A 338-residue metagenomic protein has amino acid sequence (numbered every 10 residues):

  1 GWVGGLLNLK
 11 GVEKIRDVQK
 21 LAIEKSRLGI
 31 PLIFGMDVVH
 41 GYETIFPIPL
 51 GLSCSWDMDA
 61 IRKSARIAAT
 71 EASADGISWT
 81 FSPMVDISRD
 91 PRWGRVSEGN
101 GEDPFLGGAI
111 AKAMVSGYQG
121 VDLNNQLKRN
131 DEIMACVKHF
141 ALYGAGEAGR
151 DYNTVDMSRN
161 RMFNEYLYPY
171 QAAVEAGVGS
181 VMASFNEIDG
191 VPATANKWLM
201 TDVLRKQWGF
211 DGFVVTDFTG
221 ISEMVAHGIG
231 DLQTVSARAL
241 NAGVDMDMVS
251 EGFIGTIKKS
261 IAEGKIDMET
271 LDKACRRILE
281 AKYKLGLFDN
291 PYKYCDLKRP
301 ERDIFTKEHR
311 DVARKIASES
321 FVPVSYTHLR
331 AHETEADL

Functional and structural regions predicted by a protein language model:
G1-H332: Glycoside hydrolase catalytic-domain context in secreted enzymes
E335-L338: N-terminal low-complexity segments that are often proline-rich with Ser/Thr-Pro
